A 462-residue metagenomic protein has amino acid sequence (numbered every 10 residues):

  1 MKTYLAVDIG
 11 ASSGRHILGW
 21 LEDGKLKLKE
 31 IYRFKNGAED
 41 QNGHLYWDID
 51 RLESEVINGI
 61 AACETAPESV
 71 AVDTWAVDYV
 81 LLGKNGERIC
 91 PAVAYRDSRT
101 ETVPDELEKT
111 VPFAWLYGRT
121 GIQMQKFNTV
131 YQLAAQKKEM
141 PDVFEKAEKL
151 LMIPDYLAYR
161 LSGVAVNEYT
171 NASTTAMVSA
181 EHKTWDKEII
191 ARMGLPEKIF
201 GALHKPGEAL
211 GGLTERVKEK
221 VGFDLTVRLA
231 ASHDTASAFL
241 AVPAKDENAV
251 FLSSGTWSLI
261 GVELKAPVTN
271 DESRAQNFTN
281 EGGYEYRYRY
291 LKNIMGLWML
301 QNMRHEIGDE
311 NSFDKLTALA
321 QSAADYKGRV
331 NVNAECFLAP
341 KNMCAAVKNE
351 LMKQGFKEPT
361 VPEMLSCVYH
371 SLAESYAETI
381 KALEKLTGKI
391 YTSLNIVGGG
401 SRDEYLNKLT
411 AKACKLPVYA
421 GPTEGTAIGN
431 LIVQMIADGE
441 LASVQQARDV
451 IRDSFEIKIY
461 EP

Functional and structural regions predicted by a protein language model:
M1-C90, G118, K146, K218-R228 (+2 more regions): N-terminal glycine/serine-rich phosphate-binding loop of ATP-dependent small-molecule kinases, especially carbohydrate
L5-A6, E101, E108-T120, Y131-M152 (+7 more regions): Active-site core segments that coordinate phosphate-bearing ligands/cofactors across diverse enzyme families
G10-S13, E68, D73-W75, T129 (+4 more regions): Short, basic and Ser/Thr-rich N-terminal targeting/leader segments
L45-E53, I122, K126, L203-G207 (+2 more regions): Short acidic-aromatic active-site loops that bind/stabilize oxyanions
A61-Y95, Q123-T129, A158-S179, A202-K205: Short beta-strand-loop/turn "lid" adjacent to the catalytic site in phosphate-handling enzymes
P67-W75, K149, A202, L386-G399: Short glycine-rich phosphate-binding loop at a beta-alpha junction
K187, M193-P206: A conserved helix-loop-beta module that forms one wall/lid of the active-site cleft in ATP-utilizing catalytic domains
